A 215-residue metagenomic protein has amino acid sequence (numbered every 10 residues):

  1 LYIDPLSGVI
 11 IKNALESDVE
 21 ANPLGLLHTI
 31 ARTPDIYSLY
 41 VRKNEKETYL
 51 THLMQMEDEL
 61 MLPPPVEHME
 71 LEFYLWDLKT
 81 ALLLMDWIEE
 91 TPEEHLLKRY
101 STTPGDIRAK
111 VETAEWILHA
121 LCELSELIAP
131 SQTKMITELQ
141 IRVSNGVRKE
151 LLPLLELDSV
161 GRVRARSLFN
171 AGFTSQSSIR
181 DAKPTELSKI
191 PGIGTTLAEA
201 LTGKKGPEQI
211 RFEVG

Functional and structural regions predicted by a protein language model:
L1-E156: C-terminal helical accessory/scaffold domains
S167-F169, S178-I179: Short alpha-helical segments in extracytoplasmic peptidoglycan/chitin-binding modules and envelope-associated proteins
T174-S175: Short, charged, surface-exposed loops that flank catalytic or proteolytic processing sites
T185-K189: Short helix-coil junctions and helix-kink-helix linkers
P207-G215: Acidic, low-complexity intrinsically disordered tails
